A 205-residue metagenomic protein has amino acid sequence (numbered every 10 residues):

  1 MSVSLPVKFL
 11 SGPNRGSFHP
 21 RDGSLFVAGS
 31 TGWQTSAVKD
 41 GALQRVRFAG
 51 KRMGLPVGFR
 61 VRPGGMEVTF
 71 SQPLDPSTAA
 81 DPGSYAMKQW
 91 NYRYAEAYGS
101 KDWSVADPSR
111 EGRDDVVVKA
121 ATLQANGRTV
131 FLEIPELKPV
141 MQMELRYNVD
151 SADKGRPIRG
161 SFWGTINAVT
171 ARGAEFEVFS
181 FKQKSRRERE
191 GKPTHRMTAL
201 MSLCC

Functional and structural regions predicted by a protein language model:
M1-M53, R62-G65, P76: Beta-propeller domains with acidic blade repeats across secreted/periplasmic ectodomains and cytosolic WD/CNH propellers
A49-L55, D75, R146-G191, H195 (+1 more regions): Acidic, Ser/Thr/Gly/Pro-rich low-complexity segments and short DxT(G/T)-type signature motifs
R52-G54, V116-V118, V130-F131: Short structured motifs
V57-R60, A120-Q124: Short, exposed beta-strand/loop patches in secreted or surface proteins that constitute
G64-K88, Q124-R159: Extracytoplasmic/surface-exposed domains of secreted proteins that mediate cell-envelope carbohydrate/peptidoglycan
P73-A120, N148-D150, G160-G164: Short, surface-exposed alpha-helix to beta-strand junction/turn motifs within ectodomains of secreted and cell-envelope
